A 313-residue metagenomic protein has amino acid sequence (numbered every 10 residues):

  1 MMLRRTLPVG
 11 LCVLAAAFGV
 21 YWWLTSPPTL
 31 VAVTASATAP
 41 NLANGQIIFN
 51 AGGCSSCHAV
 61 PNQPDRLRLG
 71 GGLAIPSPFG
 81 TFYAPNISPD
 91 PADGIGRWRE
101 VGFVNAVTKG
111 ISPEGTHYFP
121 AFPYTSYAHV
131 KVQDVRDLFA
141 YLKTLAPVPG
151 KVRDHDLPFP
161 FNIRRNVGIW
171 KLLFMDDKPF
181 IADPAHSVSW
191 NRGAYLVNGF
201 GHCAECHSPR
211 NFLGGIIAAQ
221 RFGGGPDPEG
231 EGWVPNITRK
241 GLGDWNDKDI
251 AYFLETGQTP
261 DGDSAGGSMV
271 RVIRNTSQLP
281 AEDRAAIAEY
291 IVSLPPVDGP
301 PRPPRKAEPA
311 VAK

Functional and structural regions predicted by a protein language model:
M1-L14: N-terminal Sec-pathway targeting helices
A15-V31: Membrane-interface motif at the C-terminal end of an N-terminal transmembrane signal
F18-W23, R99-P113, S126-V152, K248-P260 (+1 more regions): C-terminal capping alpha-helices of c-type cytochrome domains
P27-N50, I169-N198, E308-K313: Electrostatic cytochrome c docking/interface patches
T38-A74: Short extracytoplasmic
G45, A51-P61, F103, L138 (+5 more regions): The canonical Cys-X-X-Cys-His
L73-G102, T125-Q133, R221-T259, R271-A285: Electron-transfer interface patches adjacent to heme c in soluble/periplasmic c-type cytochromes and di-/multiheme
G150-R165: Extended, well-folded interaction surfaces typified by the phenylalanyl-tRNA synthetase beta subunit core
